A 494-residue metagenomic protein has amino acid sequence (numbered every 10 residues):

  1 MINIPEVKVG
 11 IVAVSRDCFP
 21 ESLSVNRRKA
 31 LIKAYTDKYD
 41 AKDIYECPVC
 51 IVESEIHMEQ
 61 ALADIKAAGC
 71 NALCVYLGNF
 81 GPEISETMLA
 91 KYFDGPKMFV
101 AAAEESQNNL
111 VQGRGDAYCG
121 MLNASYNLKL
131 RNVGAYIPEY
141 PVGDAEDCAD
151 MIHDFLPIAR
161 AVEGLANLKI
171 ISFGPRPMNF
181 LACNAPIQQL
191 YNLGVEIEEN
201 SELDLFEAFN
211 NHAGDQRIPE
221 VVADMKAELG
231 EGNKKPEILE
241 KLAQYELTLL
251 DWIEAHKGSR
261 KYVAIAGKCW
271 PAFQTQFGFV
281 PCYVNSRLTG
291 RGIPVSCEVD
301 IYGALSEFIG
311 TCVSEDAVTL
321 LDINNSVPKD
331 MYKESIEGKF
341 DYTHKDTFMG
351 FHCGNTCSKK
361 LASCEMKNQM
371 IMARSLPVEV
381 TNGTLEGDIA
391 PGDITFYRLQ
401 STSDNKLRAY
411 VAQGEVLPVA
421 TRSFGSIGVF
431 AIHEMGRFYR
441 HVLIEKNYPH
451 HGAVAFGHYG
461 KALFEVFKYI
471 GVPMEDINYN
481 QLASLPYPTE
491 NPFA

Functional and structural regions predicted by a protein language model:
I2, V7-V9, E105-N233: Cap/lid and interdomain-hinge subdomains that line or gate substrate/regulatory clefts in soluble alpha/beta enzymes
I32-I51, G134-Y140, E196-S201: Short beta-strand elements in bilobed, periplasmic/extracellular small-molecule ligand-binding domains
H57-C70, E86-L89, T248-G258: Short, well-structured alpha-helical segments in soluble
C70-N79, M98-V100, Y262-G267: Periplasmic-binding protein-like
M88-G115, L122-N127, G134, S286-V299: Short, acidic/small-residue loops that bind anionic groups at enzyme active sites
V222-V313: Long, internal scaffold/assembly segments composed of regular secondary structure
T289-F424: C-terminal catalytic subdomain
I371-A494: Extended hydrophobic packing segments that form well-structured cores
